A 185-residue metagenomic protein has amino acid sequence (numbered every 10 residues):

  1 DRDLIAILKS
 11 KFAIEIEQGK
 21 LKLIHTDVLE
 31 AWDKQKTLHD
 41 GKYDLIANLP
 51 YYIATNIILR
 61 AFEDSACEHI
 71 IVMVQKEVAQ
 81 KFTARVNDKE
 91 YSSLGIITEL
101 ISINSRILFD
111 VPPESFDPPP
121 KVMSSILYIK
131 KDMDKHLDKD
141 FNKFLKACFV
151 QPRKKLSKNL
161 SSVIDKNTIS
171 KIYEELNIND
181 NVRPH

Functional and structural regions predicted by a protein language model:
D1-K143: Catalytic cores of RNA-modifying enzymes
S124-K131, H136-E175: An accessory alpha-helical subdomain
N177-H185: Catalytic core of IPPT-family isopentenyl/dimethylallyl transferases that prenylate adenosine-containing substrates
